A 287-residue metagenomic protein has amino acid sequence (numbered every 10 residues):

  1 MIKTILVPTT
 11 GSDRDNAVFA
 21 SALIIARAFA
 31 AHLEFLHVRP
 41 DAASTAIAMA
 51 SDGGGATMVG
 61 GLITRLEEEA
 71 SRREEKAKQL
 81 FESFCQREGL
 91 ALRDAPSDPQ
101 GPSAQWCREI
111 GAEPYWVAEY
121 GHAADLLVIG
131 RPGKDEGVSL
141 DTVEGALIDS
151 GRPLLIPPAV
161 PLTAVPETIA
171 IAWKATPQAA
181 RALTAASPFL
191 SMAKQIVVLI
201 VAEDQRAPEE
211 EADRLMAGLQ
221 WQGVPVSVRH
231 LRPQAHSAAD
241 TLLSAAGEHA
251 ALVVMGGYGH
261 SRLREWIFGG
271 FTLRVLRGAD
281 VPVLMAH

Functional and structural regions predicted by a protein language model:
M1-A20, L92-G101, Q105, Y115-I200 (+1 more regions): Intrinsically disordered or low-complexity boundary/linker segments at protein termini and domain junctions
M1-I63, D149, V165-P233, A245 (+1 more regions): Small/aliphatic-rich secondary-structure junction motif
H37, R131, G256-Y258, H287: Short secondary-structure boundary segments
D52, E68-S71, E75, Q79 (+5 more regions): Structural beta-alpha unit
D135, D204-P208, Q234-H236, S261-R262: Short, small-residue-enriched loops and turns at beta-alpha junctions that line or gate enzyme active sites
T142, E211-D213, S244, I267-T272: Charged helix-capping and loop-helix junction motifs
